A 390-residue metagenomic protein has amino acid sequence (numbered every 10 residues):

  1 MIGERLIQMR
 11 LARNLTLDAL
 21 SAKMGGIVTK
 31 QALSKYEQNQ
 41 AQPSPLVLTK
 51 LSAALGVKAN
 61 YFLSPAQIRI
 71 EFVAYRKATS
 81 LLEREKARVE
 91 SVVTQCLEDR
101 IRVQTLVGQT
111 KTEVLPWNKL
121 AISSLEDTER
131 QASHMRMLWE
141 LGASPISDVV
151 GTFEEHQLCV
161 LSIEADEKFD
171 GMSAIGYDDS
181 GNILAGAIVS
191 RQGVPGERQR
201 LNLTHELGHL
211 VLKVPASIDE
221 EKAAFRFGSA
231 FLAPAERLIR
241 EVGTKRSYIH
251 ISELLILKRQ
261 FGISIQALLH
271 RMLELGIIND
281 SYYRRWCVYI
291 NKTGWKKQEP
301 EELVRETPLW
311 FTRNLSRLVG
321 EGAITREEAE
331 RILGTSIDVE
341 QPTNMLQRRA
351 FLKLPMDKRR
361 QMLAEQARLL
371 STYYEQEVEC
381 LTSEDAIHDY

Functional and structural regions predicted by a protein language model:
M1-T343: Short juxta-domain linker segments that transition from a proline/glycine-rich, charged coil into a short amphipathic
P342-A386: Short interaction-prone segments
D389-Y390: N-terminal, charged low-complexity regulatory/assembly segments
